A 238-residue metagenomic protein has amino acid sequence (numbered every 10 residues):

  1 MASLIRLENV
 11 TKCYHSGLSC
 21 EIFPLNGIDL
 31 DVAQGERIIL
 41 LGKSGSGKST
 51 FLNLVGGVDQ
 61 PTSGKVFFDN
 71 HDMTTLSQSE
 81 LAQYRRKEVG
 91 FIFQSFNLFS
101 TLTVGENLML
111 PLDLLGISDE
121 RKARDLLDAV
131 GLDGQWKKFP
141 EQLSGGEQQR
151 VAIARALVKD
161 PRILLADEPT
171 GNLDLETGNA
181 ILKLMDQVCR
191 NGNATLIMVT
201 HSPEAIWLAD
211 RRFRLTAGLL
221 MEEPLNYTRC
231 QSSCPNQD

Functional and structural regions predicted by a protein language model:
M1-C13, E222-D238: ABC-family P-loop ATPase nucleotide-binding domain
L4-I5, V10-L215: ABC family nucleotide-binding domain
R212-L225: H-loop (His-switch) and adjacent beta-strand-loop-beta switch element of ABC-type ATPase nucleotide-binding domains
